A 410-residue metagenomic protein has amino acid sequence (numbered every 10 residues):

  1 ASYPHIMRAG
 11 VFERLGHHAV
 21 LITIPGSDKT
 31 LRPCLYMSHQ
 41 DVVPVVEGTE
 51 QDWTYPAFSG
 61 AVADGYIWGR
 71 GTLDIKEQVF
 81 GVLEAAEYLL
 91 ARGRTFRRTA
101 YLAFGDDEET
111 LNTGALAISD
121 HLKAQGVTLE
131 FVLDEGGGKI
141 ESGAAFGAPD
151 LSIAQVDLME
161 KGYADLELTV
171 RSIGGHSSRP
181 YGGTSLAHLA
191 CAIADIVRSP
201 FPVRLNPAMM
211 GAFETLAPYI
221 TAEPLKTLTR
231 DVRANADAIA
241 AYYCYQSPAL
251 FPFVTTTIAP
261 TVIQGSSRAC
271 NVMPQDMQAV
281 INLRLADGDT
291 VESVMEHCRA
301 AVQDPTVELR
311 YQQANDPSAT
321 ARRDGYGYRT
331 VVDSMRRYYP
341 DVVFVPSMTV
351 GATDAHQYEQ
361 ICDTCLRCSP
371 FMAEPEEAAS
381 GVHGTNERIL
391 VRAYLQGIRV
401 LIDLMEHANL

Functional and structural regions predicted by a protein language model:
A1-R70, V79, L89-F96, I281: Acidic/His- and Gly-rich active-site-bordering loop/insert found across diverse amide/peptide-bond hydrolases
A9, K29-L31, I140-S142, L151 (+5 more regions): An extended, acidic, His-containing surface patch that forms the Zn2+-binding/catalytic region of metallohydrolases
H17, Y55, R97, T113 (+5 more regions): Short, solvent-exposed loop/turn segments at the edges of secondary structure
S38-D41, I196-F201, R299-V307: A common structural junction motif
Y66-G69, L73-Q155: Acidic/histidine-rich catalytic neighborhood of metal-dependent amide-processing enzymes
A115-H121, I173, S178-P202: A short core secondary-structure module
P149-S152, T169-H176: Flexible glycine/proline-enriched surface loops and loop-helix/loop-strand junctions
G183-T184, V294-V302: Short amphipathic alpha-helices in soluble, non-transmembrane regions that often serve as interface/regulatory elements
